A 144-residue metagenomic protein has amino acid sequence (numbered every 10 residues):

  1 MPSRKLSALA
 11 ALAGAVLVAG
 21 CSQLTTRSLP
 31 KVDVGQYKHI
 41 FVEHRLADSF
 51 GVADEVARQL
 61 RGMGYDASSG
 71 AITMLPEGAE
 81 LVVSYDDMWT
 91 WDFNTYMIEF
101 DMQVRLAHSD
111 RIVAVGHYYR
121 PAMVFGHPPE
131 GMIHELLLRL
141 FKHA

Functional and structural regions predicted by a protein language model:
P2-L12, A19-D66: A structural "domain/chain start" motif
S22-V34, Q59-G62, D66, V113-A144: C-terminal/domain-edge helix-coil "capping" segments
P30-K31, I72-M74, D92-F93: Short, flexible, glycine/charge-rich loop motifs used to bind or transfer phosphoryl groups or to couple energy/partner
K38, M63, A79-L81, I98-F100: Envelope-exposed proteins and targeting segments
H44-R45, I72, D86, H117-Y118: Active-site-proximal beta-strand/loop segments in catalytic clefts of secreted hydrolases
R45-A53, F93-T95, V124-H127: Solvent-exposed loop/turn segments connecting transmembrane beta-strands in outer-membrane beta-barrel proteins
S69-W89, D101: A short, hydrophobic beta-strand-centered structural micro-motif
N94-R120: Amphipathic beta-strand/beta-sheet edge segments enriched in Tyr/Trp
